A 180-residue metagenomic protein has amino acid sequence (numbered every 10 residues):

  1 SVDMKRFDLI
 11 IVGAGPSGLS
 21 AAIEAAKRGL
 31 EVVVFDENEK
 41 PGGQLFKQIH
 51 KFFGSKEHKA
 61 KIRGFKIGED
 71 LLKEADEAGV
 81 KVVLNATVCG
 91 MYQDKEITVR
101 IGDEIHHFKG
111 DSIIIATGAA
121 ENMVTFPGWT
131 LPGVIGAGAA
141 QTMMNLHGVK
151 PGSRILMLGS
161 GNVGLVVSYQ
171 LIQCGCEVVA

Functional and structural regions predicted by a protein language model:
S1-V12, I67-R154: FAD-binding core/adjacent interface of flavoenzyme oxidoreductases
F7-K66, D70, E74, P151-A180: Beta1-alpha1 glycine-rich phosphate/pyrophosphate-binding loop at the start of Rossmann-like nucleotide-binding domains
